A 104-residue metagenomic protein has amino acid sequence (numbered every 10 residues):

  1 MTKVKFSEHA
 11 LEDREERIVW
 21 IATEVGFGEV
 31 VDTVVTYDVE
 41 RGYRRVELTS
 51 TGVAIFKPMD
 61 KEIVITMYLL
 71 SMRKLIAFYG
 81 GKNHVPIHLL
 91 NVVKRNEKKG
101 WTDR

Functional and structural regions predicted by a protein language model:
M1-R104: Ribonuclease/tRNase effector modules and their secretory precursors
